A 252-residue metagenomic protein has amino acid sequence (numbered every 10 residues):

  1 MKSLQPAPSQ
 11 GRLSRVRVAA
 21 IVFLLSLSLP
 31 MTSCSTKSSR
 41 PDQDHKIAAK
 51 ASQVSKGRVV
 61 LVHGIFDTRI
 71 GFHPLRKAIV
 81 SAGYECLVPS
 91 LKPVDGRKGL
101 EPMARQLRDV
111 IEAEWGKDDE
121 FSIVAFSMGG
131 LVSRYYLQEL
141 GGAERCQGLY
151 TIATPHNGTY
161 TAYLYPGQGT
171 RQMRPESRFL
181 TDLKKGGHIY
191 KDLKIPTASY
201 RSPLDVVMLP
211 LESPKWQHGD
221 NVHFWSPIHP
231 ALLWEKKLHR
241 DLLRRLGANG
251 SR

Functional and structural regions predicted by a protein language model:
K2-V62, F66-P89, P102-R105, D109-G116 (+2 more regions): Flexible, membrane-associating and regulatory peripheral segments of lipid-active enzymes
V16-V18, Y135, P230: Hydrophobic alpha-helical segments, especially transmembrane helices and their immediate juxtamembrane helical caps
D44, E176-F179, L238: Amphipathic coiled-coil/heptad-repeat helices and related helical stalk/stem segments that mediate oligomerization
V59-H63, T68-I70, V80-L91, R97-I189 (+2 more regions): Serine-dependent carboxylesterase/thioesterase catalytic core of lipase-like alpha/beta-hydrolase/SGNH enzymes
G96-R97, A231: A generic structural signal for short coil/turn motifs at secondary-structure boundaries
K191-R252: C-terminal catalytic-base region of ester-bond hydrolases, centering on the histidine of the charge-relay
